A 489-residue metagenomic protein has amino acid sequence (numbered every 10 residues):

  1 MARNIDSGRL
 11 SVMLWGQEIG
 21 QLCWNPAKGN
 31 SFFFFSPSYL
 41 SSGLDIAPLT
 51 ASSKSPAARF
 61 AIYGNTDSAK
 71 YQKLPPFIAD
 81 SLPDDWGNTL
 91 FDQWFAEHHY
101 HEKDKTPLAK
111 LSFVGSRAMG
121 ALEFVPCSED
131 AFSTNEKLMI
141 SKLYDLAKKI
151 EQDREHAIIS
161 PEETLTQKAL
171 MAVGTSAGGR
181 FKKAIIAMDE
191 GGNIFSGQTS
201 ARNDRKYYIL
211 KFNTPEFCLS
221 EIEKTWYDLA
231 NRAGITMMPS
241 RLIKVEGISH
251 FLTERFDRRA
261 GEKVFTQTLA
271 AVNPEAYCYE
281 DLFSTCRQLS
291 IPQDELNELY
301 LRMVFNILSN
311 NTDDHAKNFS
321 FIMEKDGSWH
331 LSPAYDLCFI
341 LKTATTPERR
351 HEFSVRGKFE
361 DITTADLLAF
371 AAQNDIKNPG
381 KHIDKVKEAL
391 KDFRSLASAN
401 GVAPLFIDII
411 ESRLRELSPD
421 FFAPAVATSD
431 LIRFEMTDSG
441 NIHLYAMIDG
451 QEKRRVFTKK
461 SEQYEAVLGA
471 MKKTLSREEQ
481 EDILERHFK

Functional and structural regions predicted by a protein language model:
M1-A316, S320-T428: Phosphate/dinucleotide-binding and metal-coordinating scaffold of catalytic cores in nucleotide-dependent enzymes
Q17, S429, S439, D449-E452: Glycine-centered tight beta-turn/hairpin loop motif at sheet-sheet or coil-to-beta transitions
V426-M436: Disulfide-bonded cysteine-rich modules in secreted/extracellular proteins, activating on the conserved Cys frameworks
R433-E435, I442-A446, E452-R455: Short linear proline/tyrosine/threonine-rich motifs used for host-factor recruitment and membrane trafficking/assembly
Q451-E462, G469: A short, exposed loop/beta-hairpin motif centered on an aromatic-Gly-Thr core
Q463-K489: Mixed-charge, Lys/Arg-enriched low-complexity segments
